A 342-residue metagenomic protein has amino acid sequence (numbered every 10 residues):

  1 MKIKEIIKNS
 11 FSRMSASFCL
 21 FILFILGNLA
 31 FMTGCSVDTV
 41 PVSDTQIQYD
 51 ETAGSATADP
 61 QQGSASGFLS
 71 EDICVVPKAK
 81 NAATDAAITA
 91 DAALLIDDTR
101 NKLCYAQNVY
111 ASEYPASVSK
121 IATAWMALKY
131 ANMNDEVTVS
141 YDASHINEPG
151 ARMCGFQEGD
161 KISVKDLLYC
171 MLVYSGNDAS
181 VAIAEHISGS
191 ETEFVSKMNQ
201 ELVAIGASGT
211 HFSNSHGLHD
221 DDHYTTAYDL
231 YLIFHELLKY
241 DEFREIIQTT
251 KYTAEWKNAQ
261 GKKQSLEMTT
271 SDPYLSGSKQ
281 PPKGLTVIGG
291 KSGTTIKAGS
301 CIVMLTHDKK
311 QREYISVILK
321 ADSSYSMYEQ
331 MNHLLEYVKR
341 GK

Functional and structural regions predicted by a protein language model:
M1-S12: N-terminal secretory signal peptides that target proteins for export/translocation
S12-D38: Sec-dependent N-terminal signal peptides of Gram-positive bacterial secreted proteins and lipoproteins
A30-T33, A116, G289: Residue-level signal for helical boundary/lining positions with a hydrophobic bias
S36-T39, A207-S208, H219-Y224, Y228-K342: Domain-terminus/edge residues, biased toward the C-terminal soluble/receptor-binding domains of extracytoplasmic
T39-Y228, L232, L237-D241: Active-site-adjacent loops and short helices of periplasmic peptidoglycan-processing enzymes
